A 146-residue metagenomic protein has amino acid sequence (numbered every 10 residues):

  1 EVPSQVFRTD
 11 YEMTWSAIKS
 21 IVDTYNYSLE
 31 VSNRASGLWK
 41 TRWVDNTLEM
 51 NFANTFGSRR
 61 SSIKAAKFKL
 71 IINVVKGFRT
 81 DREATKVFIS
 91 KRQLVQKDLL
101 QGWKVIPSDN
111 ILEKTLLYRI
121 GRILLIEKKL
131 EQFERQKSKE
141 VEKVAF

Functional and structural regions predicted by a protein language model:
E1-F146: Ser/Thr-rich, low-complexity intrinsically disordered terminal regions
